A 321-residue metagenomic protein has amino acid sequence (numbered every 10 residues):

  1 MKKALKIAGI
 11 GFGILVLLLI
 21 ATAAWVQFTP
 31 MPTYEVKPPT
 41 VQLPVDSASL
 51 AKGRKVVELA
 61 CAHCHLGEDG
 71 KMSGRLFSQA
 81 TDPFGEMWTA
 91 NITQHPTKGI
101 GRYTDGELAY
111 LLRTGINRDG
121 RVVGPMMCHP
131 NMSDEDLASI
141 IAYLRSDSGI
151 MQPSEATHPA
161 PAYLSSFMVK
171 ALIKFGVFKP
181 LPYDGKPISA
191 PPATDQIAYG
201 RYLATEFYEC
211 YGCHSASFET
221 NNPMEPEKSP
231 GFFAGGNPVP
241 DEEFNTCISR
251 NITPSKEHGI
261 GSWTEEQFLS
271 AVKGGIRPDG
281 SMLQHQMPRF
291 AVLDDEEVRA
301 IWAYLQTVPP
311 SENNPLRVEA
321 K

Functional and structural regions predicted by a protein language model:
K2-V36: N-terminal type II signal-anchor transmembrane helix that functions as the membrane-insertion/stop-transfer segment
G13, L17-A23, P130-R201, E297-Y304: Extended surface/linker regions that mediate inter-domain or inter-protein docking in multi-component redox
M31-V57, K174-T205: Electrostatic cytochrome c docking/interface patches
P44, E68-D105, G124-S133, P159-A171 (+3 more regions): Gly/Gly-Pro-rich "capping" loops immediately C-terminal to redox-active cysteine motifs in periplasmic/lumenal
G53, E58-E68, I140, G200-L203 (+4 more regions): The canonical Cys-X-X-Cys-His
T104-N117, H129-S154, T264-G280, P288-R317: C-terminal capping alpha-helices of c-type cytochrome domains
P187-P192, G212, F218-N222: Extended amphipathic alpha-helical interaction segments
E206, F233-A234, S270-K273: Long compositionally biased, domain-poor regions of proteins
